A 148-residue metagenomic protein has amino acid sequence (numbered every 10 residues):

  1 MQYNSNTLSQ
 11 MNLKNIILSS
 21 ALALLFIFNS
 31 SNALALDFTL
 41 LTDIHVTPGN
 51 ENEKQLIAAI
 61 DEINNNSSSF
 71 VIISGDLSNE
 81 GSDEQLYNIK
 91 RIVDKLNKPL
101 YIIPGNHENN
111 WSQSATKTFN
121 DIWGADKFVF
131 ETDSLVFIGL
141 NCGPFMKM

Functional and structural regions predicted by a protein language model:
N4-S20: Bacterial N-terminal signal peptides that target proteins for export
L8, L22-L24, L34: Intrinsic disorder/low-complexity segments
K14, F28, G105-H107: Residue-level micro-sites within transmembrane alpha helices that shape and flank functional polar/acidic positions
S19-N29: Bacterial N-terminal signal peptides
N32-N88: N-terminal active-site segment of His-dependent metallophosphoesterases
D83-M148: Extended active-site neighborhood of metal-dependent phosphoesterases/phosphodiesterases
